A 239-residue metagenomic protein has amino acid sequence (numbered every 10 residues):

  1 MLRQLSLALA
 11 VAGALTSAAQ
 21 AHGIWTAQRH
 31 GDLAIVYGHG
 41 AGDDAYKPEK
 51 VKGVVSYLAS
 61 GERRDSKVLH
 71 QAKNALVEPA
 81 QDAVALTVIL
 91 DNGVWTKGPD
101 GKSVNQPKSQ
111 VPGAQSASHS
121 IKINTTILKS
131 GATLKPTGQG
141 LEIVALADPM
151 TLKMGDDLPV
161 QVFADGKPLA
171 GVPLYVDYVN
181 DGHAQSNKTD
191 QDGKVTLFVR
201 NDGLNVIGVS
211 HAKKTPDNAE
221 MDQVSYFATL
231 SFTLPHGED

Functional and structural regions predicted by a protein language model:
S6-T16: Bacterial N-terminal signal peptides
L15-G23: Sec/Tat signal peptide C-region and signal peptidase I cleavage site
H22-D32, S103-L158, F163, K167 (+2 more regions): Beta-strand-rich domain onsets/edges
R29-S60: N-terminal targeting signals for Sec/Tat export/insertion, comprising classic cleavable signal peptides
Y46-K50, K167-D177: Short, ordered, surface-exposed loop/turn motifs in non-cytosolic proteins
V54-R64, P173-S186: Short amphipathic beta-strand segments in non-cytosolic proteins
H70-A75, T189-G203: Glycine-centered loop-to-beta-strand initiation motif
D91-P99, K213-N218: Short acidic/polar inter-strand loop motif in beta-rich domains
